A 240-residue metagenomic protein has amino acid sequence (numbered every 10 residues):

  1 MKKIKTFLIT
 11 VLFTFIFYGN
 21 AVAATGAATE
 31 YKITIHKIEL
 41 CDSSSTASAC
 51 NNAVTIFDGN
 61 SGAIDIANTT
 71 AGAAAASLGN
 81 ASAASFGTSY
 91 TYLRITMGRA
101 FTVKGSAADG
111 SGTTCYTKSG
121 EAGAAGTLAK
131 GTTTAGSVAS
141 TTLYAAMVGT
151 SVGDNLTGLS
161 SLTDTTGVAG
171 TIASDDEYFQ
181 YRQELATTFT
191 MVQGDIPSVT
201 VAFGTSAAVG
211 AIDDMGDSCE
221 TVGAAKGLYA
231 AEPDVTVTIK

Functional and structural regions predicted by a protein language model:
M1-L8: Bacterial N-terminal signal peptides that target proteins for export
I9-Y18: Bacterial N-terminal signal peptides
V22-K240: A short, solvent-exposed, low-complexity linear motif enriched for acidic/polar residues with Pro/Gly/Ser/Thr
